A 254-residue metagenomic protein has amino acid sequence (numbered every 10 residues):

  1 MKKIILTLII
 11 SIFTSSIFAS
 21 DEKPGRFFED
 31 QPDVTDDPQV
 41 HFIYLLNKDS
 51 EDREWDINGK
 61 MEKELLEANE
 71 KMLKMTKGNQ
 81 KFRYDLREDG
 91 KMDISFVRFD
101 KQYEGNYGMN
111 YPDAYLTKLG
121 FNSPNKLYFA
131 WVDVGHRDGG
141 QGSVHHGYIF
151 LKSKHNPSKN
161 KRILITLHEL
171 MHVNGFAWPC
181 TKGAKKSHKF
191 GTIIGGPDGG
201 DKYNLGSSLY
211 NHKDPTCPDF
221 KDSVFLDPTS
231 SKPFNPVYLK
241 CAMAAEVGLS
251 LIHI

Functional and structural regions predicted by a protein language model:
I4-F13: Sec-dependent N-terminal signal peptides
S16-A19: Sec/Tat signal peptide C-region and signal peptidase I cleavage site
D21-G139, K154-P157, K161-R162, W178-P179 (+4 more regions): Propeptide-to-catalytic entry region of secreted or membrane-anchored zinc metalloproteases
F150-L151: Active-site-proximal segments of catalytic enzyme domains that coordinate small-molecule cofactors or metal ions
K159-N174: Short alpha-helix carrying the canonical HExxH Zn2+-binding catalytic motif
L170-A184: Catalytic Zn2+-binding segment of zinc metalloproteases
S187, T192-L205: Accessory, usually C-terminal, subdomains that scaffold auxiliary metal cofactors
I252-I254: Conserved small/polar residues in nucleotide/adenosyl-binding loops
